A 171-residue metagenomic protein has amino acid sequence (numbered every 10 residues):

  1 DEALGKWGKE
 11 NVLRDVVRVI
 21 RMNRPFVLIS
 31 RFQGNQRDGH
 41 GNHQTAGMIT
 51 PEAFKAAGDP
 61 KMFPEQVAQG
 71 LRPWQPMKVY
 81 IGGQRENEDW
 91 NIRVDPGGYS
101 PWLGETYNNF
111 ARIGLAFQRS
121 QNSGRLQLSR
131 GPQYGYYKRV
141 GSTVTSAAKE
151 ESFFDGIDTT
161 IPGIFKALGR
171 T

Functional and structural regions predicted by a protein language model:
D1-F63: Active-site beta-strand->loop->alpha-helix modules in alpha/beta enzyme cores, enriched in Gly/His/Asp(Glu)
A56-T171: The feature marks non-catalytic terminal segments
